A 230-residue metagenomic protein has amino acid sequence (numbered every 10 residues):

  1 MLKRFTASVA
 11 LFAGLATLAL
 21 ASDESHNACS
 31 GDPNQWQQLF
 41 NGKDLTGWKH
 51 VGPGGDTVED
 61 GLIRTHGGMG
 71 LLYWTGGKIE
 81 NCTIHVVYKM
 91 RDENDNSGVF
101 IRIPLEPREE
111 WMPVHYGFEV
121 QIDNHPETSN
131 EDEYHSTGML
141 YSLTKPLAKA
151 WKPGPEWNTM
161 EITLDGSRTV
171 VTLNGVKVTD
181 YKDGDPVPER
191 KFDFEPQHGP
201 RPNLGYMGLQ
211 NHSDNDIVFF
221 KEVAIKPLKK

Functional and structural regions predicted by a protein language model:
M1-A10: Bacterial N-terminal signal peptides that target proteins for export
V9-F12, V120: Short N-terminal leader segment in a subset of presequences, especially plant chloroplast and some mitochondrial
F12-L20: Hydrophobic h-region of N-terminal signal peptides that target proteins for export in Gram-negative bacteria
L20-K230: Carbohydrate-interacting regions of secretory-pathway proteins
